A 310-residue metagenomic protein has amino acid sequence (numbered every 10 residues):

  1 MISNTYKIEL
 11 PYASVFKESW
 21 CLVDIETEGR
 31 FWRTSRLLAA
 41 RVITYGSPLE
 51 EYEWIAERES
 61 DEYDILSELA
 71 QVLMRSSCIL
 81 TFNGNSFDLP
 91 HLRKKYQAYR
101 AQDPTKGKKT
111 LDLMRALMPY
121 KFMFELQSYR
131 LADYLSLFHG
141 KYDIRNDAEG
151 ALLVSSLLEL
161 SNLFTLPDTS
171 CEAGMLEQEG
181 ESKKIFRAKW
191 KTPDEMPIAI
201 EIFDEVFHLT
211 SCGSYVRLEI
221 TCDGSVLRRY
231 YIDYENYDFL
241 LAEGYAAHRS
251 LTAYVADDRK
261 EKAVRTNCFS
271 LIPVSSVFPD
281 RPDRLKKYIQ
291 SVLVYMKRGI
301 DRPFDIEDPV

Functional and structural regions predicted by a protein language model:
M1-V310: DEDD superfamily 3′-5′ metal-dependent exonuclease/proofreading module
